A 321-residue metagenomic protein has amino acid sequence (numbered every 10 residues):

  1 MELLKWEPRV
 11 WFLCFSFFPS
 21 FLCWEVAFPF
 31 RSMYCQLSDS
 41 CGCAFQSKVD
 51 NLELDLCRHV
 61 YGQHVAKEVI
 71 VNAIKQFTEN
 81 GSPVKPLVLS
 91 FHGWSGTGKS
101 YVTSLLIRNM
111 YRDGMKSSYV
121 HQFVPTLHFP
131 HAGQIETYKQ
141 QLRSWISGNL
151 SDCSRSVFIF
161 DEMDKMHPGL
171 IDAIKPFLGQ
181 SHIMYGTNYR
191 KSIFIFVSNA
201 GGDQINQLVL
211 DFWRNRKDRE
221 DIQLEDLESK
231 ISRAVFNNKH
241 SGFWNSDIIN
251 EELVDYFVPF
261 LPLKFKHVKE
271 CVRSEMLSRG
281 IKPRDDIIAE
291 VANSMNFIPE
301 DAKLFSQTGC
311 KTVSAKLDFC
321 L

Functional and structural regions predicted by a protein language model:
E2-M33, L105-R108, E251, P259-L321: C-terminal alpha-helical "lid" subdomain
Q46-L87: Pre-Walker A (pre-P-loop) alpha-helix and adjacent loop at the N terminus of AAA/AAA+ ATPase modules, a conserved
K85-V120: Walker A/P-loop
T97, K165-P168, G202-D203, P259: Residues immediately C-terminal
S117-C153: Short glycine-rich substrate-engagement loop in P-loop NTPases that contacts/grips substrate
S147-G148, P168-I195, N199-D203, L210-I222: Conserved catalytic/switch belt of AAA+ P-loop NTPases
D161-E162: Walker B catalytic acidic pair
S198-A200, L208, R214-I248, D255-K269: Conserved AAA+ ATPase "SRH/arginine-finger" region at the nucleotide-binding site
